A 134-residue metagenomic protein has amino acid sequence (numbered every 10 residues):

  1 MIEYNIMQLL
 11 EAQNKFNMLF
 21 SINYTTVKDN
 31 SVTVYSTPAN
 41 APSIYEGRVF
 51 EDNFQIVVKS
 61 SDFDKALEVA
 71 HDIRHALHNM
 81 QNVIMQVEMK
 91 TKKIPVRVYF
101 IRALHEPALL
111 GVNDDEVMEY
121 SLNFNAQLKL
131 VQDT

Functional and structural regions predicted by a protein language model:
M1-E46, M80-V96: Small/polar-rich, solvent-exposed N-terminal microdomains that initiate assembly or binding
M1-L9, A39-V49, K92-T134: Short, charged interaction patches at domain edges and termini
L19-F20, Y35, F63, Y120 (+1 more regions): Aromatic side chains
E51-Q55: Short, solvent-exposed beta-strand edge segments and adjacent coil->beta transition regions
V57-K59, Q127: Short hydrophobic/aromatic beta-strand micro-patches that form the beta-sheet surface supporting nucleotide- or nucleic
S60-I84: Extracellular/virion structural assembly segments
